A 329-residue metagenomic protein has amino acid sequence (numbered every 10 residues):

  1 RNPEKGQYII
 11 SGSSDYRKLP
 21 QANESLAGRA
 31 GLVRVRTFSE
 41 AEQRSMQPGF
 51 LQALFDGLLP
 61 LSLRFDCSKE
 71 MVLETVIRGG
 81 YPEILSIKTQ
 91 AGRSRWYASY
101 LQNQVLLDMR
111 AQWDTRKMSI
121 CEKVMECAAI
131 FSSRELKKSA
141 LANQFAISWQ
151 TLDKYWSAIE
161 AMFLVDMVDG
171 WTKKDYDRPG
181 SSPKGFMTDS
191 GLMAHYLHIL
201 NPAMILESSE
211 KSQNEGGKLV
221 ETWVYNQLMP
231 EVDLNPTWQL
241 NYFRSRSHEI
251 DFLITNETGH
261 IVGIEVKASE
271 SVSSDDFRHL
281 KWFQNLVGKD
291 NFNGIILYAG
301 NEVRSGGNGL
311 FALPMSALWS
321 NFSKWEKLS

Functional and structural regions predicted by a protein language model:
R1-G6, E24-L26, N256, K289: Conserved catalytic network of the ASCE P-loop NTPase/AAA+ motor domain
P3, P20, A53: PAPS-dependent sulfation machinery
Q7-S13, R34: Structural recognition of the conserved hydrophobic beta-strand(s) that form the central parallel beta-sheet of P-loop
S13-K18, T37-E42, L192, E270 (+1 more regions): Conserved nucleotide-binding/hydrolysis micro-motifs of P-loop NTPases
Y16-L32, S45-P48: Short regulatory helix/loop adjacent to the ATP-binding pocket of P-loop NTPases
L19-Q21, R44-S45, I87, L197 (+2 more regions): Short glycine-/acidic-enriched loop or helix-start segments at secondary-structure transitions that form or flank
E40-A41, S45-W223: Interdomain hinge/linker elements that couple catalytic modules in large macromolecular machines
S157-A158, L164-S329: A cross-kingdom feature that marks ATP-driven nucleic-acid transaction machinery
